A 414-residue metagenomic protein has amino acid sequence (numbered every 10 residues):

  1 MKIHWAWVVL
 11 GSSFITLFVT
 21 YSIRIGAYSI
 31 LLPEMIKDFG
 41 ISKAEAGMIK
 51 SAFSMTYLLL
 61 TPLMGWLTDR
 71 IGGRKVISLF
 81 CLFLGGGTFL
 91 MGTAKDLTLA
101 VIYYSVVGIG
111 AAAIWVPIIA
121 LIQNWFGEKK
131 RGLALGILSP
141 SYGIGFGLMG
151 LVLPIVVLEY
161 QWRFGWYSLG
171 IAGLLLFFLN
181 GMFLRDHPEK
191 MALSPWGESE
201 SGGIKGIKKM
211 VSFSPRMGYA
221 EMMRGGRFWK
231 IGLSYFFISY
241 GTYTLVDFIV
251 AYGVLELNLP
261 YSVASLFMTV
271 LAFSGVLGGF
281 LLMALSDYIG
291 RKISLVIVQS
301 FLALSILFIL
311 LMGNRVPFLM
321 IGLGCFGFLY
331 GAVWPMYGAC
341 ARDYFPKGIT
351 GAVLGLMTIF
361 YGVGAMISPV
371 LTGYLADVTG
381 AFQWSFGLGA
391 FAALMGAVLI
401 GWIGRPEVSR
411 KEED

Functional and structural regions predicted by a protein language model:
W5-E34, F39-K43, M64, L245-V250 (+1 more regions): Extracytoplasmic
Y28-L32, A220, G225-L277: Extracytoplasmic gate region of multi-pass secondary transporters
G40, G72, T93-T98, G127 (+3 more regions): Helix-breaking motifs and short loop linkers at transmembrane-helix boundaries and internal kinks in secondary membrane
L59-L97, S286, K292: Conserved MFS/SLC helix-loop-helix module at the cytosolic interface between two early adjacent transmembrane helices
F83, G87, T98-V106, P317-C325: Paired small-residue
Y103-S141: Cytoplasmic helix-loop-helix junction between adjacent transmembrane helices in 12-TM secondary transporters
L138-M191: Helix-loop-helix hairpin linking two adjacent transmembrane segments in secondary transporters
T269-A272, G278, S286-C340: C-terminal transmembrane helical hairpin of 12-TM major facilitator-type secondary transporters
